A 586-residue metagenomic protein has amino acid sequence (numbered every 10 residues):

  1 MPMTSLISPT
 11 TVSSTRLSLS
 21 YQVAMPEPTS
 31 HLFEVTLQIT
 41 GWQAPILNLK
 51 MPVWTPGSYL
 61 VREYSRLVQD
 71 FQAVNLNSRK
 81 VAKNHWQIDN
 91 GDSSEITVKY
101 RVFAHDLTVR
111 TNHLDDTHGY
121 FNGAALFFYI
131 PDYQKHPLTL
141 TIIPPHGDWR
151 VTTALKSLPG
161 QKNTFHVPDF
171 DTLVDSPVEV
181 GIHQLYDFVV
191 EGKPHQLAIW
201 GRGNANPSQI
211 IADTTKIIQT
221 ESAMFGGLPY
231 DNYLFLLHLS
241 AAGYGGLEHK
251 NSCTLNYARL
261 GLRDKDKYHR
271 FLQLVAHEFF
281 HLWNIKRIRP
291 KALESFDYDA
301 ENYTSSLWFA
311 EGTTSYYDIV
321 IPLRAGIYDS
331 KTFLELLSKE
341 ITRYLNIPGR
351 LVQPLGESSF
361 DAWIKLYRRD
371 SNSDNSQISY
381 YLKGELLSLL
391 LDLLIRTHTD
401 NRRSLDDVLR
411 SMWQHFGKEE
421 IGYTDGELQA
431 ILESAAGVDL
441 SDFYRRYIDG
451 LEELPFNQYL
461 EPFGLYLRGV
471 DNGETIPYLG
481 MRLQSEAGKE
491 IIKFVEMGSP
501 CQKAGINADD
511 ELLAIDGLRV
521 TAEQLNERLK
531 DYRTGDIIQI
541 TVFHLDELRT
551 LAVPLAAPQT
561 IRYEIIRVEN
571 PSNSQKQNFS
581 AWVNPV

Functional and structural regions predicted by a protein language model:
T4-V53: Early extracytoplasmic/domain-onset interaction patches
L6, E63-D70, V74-Y230, A242-G243: Non-catalytic architectural context of zinc metalloproteases
L32-T36, I46-N48, E95-T97, P137-T139 (+3 more regions): Intrinsic-disorder/low-complexity, polar/charged segments enriched in Ser/Thr/Lys/Arg/Asp/Glu/Gln
F33-S65, F128-P145: Surface-exposed beta-strand/loop patches in extracellular or lumenal glycoproteins
T40, V74, I143, T541-F543: A generic structural motif
Q184-L307, T313, Y317: Juxtacatalytic substrate-recognition/specificity segment
Y257, I288-G356: Acidic/histidine-rich catalytic neighborhood
D318, Y328-V586: C-terminal recognition in membrane/secretory proteostasis and scaffolding
